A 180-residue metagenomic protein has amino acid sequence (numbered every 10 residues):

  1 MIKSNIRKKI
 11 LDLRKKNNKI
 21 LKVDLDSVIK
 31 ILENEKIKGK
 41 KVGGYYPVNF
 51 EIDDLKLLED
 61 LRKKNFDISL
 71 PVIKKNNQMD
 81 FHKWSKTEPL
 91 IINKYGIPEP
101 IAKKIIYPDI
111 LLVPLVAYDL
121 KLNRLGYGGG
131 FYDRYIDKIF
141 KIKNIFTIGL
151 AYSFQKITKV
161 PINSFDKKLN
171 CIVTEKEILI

Functional and structural regions predicted by a protein language model:
M1-E99, K103-I106: N-terminal active-site beta-alpha-beta segment that forms phosphate/nucleotide-binding and substrate-recognition loops
M1-N5, D12, K16, I106-L111 (+2 more regions): Surface-exposed, charge/polar-rich loops and edge strands
I10, G44, I68, L112 (+2 more regions): A residue-level signal for conserved active-site and pocket-lining positions in enzyme catalytic cores
Y46, L115, K176: Glycine-rich, N-terminal phosphate-binding loop of Rossmann-like dinucleotide-binding domains
V48-F50, V116-L120: Short glycine-rich anion-binding loops that position phosphate/pyrophosphate groups of nucleotides and phosphorylated
E59, Y127-D133: Charged helix-capping and loop-helix junction motifs
P71, Y127, L150: Replace "coordinates the UDP/GDP/TDP-sugar" with "coordinates nucleotide-activated sugar donors
